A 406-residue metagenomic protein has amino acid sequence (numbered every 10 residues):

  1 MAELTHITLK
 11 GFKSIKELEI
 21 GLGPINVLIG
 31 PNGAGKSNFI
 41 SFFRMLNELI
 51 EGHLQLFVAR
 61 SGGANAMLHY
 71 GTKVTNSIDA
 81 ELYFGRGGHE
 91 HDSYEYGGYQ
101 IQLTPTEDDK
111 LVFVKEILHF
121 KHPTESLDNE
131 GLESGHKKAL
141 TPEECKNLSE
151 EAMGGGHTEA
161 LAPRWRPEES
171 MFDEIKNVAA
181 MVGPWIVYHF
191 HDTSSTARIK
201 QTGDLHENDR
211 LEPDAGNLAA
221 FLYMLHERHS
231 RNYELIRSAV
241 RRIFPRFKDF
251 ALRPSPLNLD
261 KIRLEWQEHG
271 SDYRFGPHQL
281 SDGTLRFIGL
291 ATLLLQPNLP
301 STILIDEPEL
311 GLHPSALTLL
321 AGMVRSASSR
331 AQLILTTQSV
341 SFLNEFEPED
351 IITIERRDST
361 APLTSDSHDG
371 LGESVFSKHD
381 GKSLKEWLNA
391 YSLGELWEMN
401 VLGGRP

Functional and structural regions predicted by a protein language model:
M1-K16: N-terminal pre-Walker A segment at the start of P-loop NTPase domains
E17-G23, L295-N298: Phosphate-binding P-loop
P24-S61, F287-I288, T336-S339: Phosphate-binding glycine-rich loops of NTP-binding sites
G30-G33, E307-H313, F342: ABC ATPase nucleotide-binding domain "signature" loop
S41-D109: Conserved P-loop NTP-binding catalytic core
H91-R242: Electropositive, glycine-dotted interaction segments that contact anionic polymers or phosphate-rich ligands
E234-L295, T302-T318: Conserved ABC ATPase signature
A321-P406: C-terminal lobe/lid and adjacent interdomain/linker elements of RecA-like ASCE P-loop ATPase modules
